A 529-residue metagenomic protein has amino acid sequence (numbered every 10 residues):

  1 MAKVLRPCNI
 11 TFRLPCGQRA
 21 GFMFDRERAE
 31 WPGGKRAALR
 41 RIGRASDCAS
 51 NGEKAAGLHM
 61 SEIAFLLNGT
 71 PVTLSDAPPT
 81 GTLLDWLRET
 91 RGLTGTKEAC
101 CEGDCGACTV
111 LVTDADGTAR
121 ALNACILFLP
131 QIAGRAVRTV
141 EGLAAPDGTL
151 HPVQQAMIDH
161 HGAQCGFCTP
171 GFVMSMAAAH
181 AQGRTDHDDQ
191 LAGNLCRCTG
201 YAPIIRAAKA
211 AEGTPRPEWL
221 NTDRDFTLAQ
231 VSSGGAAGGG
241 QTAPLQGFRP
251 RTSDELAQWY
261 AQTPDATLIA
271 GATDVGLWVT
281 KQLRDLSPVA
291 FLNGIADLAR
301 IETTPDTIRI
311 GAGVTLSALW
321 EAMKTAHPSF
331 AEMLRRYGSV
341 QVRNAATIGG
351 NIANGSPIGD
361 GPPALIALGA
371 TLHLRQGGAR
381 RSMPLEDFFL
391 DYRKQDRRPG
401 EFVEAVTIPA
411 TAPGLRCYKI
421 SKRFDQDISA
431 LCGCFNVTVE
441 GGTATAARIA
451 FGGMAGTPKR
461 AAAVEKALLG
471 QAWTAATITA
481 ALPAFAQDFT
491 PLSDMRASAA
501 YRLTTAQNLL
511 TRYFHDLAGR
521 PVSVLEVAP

Functional and structural regions predicted by a protein language model:
M1-I10: Extreme N-terminal basic, low-complexity initiation segments that serve as generic localization/processing leaders
F12, F22-F24: Aromatic (phenylalanine/tyrosine) cluster motif
L66, P71, V110-G117, A121-A124 (+5 more regions): C-terminal structural segment of proteins
P71-P79: Short, contiguous acidic and Ser/Thr-rich linear segments
P79-V110: A basic, amphipathic helix-loop patch mediating RNA/tRNA/ribosome contacts
